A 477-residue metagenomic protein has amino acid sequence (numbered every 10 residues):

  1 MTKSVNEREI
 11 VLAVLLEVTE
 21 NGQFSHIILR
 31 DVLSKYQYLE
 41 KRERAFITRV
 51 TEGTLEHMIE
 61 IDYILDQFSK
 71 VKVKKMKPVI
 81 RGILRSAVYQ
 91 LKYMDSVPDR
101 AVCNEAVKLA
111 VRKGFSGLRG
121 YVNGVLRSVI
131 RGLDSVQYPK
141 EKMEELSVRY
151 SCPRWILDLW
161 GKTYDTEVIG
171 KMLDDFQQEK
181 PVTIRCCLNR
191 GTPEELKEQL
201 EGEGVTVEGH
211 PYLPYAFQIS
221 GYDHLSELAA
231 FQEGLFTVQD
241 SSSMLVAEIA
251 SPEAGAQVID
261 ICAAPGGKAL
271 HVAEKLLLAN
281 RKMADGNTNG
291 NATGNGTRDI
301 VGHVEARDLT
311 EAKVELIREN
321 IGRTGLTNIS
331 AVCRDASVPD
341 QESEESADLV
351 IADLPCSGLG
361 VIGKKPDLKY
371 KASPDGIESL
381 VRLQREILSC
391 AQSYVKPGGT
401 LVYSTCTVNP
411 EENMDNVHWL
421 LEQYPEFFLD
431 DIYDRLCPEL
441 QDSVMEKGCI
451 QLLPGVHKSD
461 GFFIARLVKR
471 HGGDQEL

Functional and structural regions predicted by a protein language model:
M1-L477: S-adenosylmethionine
